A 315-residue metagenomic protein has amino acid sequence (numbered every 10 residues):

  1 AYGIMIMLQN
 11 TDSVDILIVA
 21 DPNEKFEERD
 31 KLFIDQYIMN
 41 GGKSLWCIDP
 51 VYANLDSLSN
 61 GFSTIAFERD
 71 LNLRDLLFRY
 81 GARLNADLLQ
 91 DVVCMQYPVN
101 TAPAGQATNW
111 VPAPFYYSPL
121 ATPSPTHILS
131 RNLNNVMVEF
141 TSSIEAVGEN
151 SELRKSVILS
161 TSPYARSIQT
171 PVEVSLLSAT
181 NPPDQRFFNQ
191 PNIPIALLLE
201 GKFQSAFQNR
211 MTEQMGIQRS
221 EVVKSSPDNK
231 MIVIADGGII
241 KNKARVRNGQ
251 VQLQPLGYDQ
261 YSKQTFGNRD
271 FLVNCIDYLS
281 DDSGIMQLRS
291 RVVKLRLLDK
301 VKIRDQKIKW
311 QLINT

Functional and structural regions predicted by a protein language model:
A1-G284: Acidic, S/T/G-rich, low-cysteine, solvent-exposed domains in lumenal/extracellular/periplasmic regions of secretory
R289-D299: A cross-kingdom feature of multi-pass membrane systems that activates on extracytoplasmic/periplasmic
L297-T315: C-terminal signal-anchor/stop-transfer transmembrane helix together with its immediate cytosolic, Lys/Arg-enriched
